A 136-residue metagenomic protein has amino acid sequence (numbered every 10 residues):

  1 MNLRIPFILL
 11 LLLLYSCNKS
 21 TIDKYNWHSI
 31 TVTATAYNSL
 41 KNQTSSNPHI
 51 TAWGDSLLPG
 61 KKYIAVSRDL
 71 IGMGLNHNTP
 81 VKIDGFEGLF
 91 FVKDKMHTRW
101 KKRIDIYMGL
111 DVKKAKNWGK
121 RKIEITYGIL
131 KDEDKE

Functional and structural regions predicted by a protein language model:
N2-L9: Sec-dependent signal peptide recognition, specifically the positively charged N-region followed immediately by
L9-L10, N78: Exposed boundary/loop context
L13-S16: C-terminal motif of bacterial Sec signal peptides marking the signal peptidase cleavage site
N18-E136: Solvent-exposed, well-ordered loop and adjacent helix/strand elements within mature globular domains that form
